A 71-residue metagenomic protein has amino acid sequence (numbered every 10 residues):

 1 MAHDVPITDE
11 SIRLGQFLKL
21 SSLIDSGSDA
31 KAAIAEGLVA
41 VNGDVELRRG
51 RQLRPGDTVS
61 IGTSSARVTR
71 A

Functional and structural regions predicted by a protein language model:
M1-A2, I24: Short, functional N-terminal and low-complexity linear motifs
A2-D4, D57-A71: A positively charged, amphipathic N-terminal helix/segment that binds anionic biomolecules
V5-D9: Short, contiguous acidic and Ser/Thr-rich linear segments
I12-P55: A basic, amphipathic helix-loop patch mediating RNA/tRNA/ribosome contacts
